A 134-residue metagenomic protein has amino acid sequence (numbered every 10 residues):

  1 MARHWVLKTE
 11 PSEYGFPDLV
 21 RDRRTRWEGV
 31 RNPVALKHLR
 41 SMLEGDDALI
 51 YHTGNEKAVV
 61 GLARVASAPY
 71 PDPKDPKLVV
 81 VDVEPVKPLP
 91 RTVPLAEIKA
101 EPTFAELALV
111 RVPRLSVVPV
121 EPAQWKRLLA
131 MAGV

Functional and structural regions predicted by a protein language model:
M1-E13, D72-V134: Contiguous surface segments at macromolecular interaction interfaces
M1-E44, G133-V134: Compositionally biased, charged N-terminal/linker segments
R3, R23, E44-D46, V59-G61 (+1 more regions): A generic structural signal for short beta-strands and their flanking turns/coil linkers
D47-L49, V117: Hydrophobic/aromatic beta-strand segments within beta-rich folds
L49-I50, R64: Hydrophobic beta-strand signal
Y51-K57: Short, charged beta-turn/beta-strand-edge "cap" motif at the junction between a beta-strand and an adjacent loop
H52, S67-Y70: Conserved "cap/hinge" positions at secondary-structure junctions
A58-A68: Short beta-strand-centered aromatic/proline hotspots
